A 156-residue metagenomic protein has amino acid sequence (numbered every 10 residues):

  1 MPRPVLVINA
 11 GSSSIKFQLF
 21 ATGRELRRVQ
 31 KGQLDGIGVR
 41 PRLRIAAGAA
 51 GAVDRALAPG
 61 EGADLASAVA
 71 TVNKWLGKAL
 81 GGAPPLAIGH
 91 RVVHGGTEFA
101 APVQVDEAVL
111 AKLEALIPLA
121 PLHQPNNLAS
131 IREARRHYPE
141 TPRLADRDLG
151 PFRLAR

Functional and structural regions predicted by a protein language model:
M1-R3, A83-P84, Y138-P142: Short coil/turn connectors at secondary-structure junctions
P4, H137, L154-R156: Membrane-proximal intracellular helices of multi-pass ion channels
V5, S14-G62: Short glycine-rich, Thr/Ser-proximal phosphate-binding strand/loop in the N-terminal lobe of ATP-dependent enzymes
N9, L34, I88, D148: Residue-level signal for inorganic ion chemistry
A49-R91: Glycine-rich, N-terminal phosphate-binding loop and its surrounding beta-alpha-beta segment
W75-H123, L144, P151-R156: Short beta-strand-loop/turn "lid" adjacent to the catalytic site in phosphate-handling enzymes
S130-L144: A structural motif corresponding to the C-terminal end of an alpha-helix and its immediate exit/capping segment
